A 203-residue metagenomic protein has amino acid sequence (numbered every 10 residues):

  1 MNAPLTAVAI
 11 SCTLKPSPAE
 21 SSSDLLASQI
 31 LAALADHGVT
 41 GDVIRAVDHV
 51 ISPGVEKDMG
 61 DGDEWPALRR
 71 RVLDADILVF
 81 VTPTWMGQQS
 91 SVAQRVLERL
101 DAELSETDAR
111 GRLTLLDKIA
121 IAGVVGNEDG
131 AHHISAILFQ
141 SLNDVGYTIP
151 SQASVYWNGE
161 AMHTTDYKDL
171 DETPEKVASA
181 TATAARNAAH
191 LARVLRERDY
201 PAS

Functional and structural regions predicted by a protein language model:
M1-R110, D169-S203: N-terminal beta1-alpha1-beta2 submodule of the flavodoxin-like/Rossmannoid cofactor-binding fold
S21, A109-E160, K176-S179: Short, glycine-/small-residue-rich phosphate/pyrophosphate-handling segment
G60, F80, S151-Q152, M162: Alpha-helical structural elements
N158-T173: Short helix/strand-capping connector loops at secondary-structure junctions
